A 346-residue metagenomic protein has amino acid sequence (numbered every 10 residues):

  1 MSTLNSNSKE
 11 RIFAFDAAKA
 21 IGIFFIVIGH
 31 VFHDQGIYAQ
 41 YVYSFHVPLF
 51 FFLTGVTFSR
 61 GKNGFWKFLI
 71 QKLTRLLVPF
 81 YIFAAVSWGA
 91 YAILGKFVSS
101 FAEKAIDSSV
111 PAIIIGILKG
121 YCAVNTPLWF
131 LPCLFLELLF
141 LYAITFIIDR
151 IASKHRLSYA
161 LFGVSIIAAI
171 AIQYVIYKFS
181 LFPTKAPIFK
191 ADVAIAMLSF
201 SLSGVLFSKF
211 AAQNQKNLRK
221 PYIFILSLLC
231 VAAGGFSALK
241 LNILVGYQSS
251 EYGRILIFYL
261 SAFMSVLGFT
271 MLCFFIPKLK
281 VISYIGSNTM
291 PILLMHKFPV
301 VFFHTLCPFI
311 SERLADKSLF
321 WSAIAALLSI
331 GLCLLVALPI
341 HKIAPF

Functional and structural regions predicted by a protein language model:
S2-F346: Alpha-helical transmembrane segments and their immediate juxtamembrane cytosolic regions
